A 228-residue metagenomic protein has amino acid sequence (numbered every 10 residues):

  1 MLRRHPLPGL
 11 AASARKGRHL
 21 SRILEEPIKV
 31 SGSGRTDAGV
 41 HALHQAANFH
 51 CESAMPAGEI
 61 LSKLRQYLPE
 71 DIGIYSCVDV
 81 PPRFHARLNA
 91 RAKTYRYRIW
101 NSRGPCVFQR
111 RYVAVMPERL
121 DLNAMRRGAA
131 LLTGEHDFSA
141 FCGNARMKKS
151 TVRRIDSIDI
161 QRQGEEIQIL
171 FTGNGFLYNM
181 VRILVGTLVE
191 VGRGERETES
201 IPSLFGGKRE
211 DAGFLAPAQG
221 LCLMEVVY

Functional and structural regions predicted by a protein language model:
M1-Y228: Structured-RNA-binding interfaces characteristic of tRNA pseudouridine synthases
